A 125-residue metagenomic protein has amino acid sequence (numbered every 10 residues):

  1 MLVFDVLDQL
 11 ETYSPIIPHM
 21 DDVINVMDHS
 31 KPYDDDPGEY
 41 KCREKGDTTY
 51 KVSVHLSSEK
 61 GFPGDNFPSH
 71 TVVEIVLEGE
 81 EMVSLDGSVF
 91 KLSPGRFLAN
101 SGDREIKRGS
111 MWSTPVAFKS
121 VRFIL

Functional and structural regions predicted by a protein language model:
M1-E39, R43-G46: Surface/interface-facing alpha-helical segments and adjacent flexible terminal/loop regions used for partner/assembly
D35-D65, S69-E74: A short glycine-rich, His/Asp/Glu-containing loop-to-beta-strand
E39-K41, T49, S53, S84 (+2 more regions): Ser/Thr- (and often Asn-) enriched beta-sheet segments in non-cytosolic proteins
V52, V73, V89, F97-A99 (+1 more regions): Conserved hydrophobic/aromatic beta-strand scaffold that supports enzyme active sites
F67-P94: Short, conserved beta-strand element in jelly-roll/cupin
E78, S101-D103, I124: Short, loop-centered acidic/histidine patches that primarily coordinate divalent metals
L85-R104, S110, P115: Short acidic-glycine-tyrosine-enriched beta hairpin
M111-L125: Double-stranded beta-helix
